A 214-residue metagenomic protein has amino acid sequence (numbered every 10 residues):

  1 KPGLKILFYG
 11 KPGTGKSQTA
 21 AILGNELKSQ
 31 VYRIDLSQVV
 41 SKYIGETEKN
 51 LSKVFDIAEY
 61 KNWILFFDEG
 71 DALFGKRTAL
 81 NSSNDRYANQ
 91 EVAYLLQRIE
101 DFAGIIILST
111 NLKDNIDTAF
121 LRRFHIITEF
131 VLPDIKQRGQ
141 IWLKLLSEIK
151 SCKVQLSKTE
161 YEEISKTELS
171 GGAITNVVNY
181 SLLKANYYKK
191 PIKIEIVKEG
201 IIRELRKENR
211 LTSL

Functional and structural regions predicted by a protein language model:
K1-E163: Walker A/P-loop NTP-binding motif of AAA+ ATPase domains
R123, I135-K136, Q140-L214: C-terminal alpha-helical "lid" subdomain
